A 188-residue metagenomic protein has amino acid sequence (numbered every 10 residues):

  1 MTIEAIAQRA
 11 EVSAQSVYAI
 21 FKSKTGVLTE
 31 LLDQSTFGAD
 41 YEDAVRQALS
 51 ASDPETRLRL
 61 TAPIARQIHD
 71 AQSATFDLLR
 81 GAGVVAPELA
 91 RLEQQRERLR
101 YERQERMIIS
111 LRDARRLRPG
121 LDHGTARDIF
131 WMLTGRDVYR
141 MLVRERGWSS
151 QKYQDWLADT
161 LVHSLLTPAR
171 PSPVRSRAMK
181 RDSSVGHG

Functional and structural regions predicted by a protein language model:
M1-G26, E30: Helix-turn-helix
I3, L32-A39: Short, basic, alpha-helical segments at the C-terminal edge of helix-turn-helix-like DNA-binding modules
I20, I68, M132-L133, S164: Conserved catalytic core of Hanks-type protein kinase domains
F21, G81-A86: Short helix-capping/turn signature of helix-turn-helix
K24-G26, E30, D43-A74, R127: Hydrophobic alpha-helical connector segments
Y41, Q72, R136-Y139: Alpha-helical transmembrane segments of polytopic integral membrane proteins, especially the permease/helical cores
P63-R80, E88-A114, G124-D128, D155 (+1 more regions): Amphipathic alpha-helical packing segments from all-alpha helical-bundle domains
R112-T160, P168-K180, H187: Hydrophobic/aromatic-rich alpha-helical bundle segments in the mid-to-C-terminal region
